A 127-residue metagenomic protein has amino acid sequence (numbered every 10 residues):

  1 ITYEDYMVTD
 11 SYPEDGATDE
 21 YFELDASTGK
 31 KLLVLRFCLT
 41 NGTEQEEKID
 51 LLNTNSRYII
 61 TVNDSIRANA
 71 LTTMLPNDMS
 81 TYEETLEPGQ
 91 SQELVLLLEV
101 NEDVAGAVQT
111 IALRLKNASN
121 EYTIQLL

Functional and structural regions predicted by a protein language model:
I1-V34, C38-L127: Conserved functional micro-motifs across diverse proteins
